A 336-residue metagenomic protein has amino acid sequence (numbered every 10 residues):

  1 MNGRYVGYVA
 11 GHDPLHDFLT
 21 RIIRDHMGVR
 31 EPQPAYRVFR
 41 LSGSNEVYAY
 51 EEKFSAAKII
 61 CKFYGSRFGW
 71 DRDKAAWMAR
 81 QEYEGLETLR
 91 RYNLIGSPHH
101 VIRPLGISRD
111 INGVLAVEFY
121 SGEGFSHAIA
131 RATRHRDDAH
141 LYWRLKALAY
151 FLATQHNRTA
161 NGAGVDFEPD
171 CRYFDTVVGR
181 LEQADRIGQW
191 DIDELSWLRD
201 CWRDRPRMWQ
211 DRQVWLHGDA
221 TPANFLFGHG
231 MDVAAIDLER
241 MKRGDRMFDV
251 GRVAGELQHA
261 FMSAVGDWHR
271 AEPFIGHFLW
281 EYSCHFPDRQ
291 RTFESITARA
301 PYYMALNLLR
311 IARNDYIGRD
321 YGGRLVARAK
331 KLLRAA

Functional and structural regions predicted by a protein language model:
M1-F39, F54-A56, R313-A336: Regulatory N- and C-terminal appendages and interdomain linkers associated with kinase/kinase-like NTP transferase
P14-P32, A160-H217: An alpha-helical support segment within catalytic cores of ATP-dependent transferases
R37-C61, W202-F248: Active-site acidic catalytic loop and adjacent metal/ATP-binding pocket of ATP-dependent phosphoryl transfer enzymes
A49-Q81, D137: ATP-binding glycine-rich loop module of kinase domains
T88-I95, E123-D166, R205: Conserved kinase catalytic-core helix
P98-G113: Short beta-strand micro-motifs within the conserved protein kinase catalytic domain, predominantly in the N-lobe
I111-G124: Conserved short submotifs of the Hanks-type protein kinase catalytic core that shape the nucleotide-binding pocket
D249-P287, M304-Y321: Active-site activation/catalytic loop segments of kinase-like enzymes and analogous catalytic loops in related
